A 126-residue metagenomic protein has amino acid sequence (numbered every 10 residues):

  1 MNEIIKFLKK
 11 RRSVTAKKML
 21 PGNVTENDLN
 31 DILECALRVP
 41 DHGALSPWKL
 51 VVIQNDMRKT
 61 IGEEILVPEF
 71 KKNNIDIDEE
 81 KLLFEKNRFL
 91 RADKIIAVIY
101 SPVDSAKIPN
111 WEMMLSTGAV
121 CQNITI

Functional and structural regions predicted by a protein language model:
M1-R91: N-terminal amphipathic, basic helical "cap/leader" segment at the start of enzyme domains
A36, I96, P102-I126: Small-aliphatic-rich amphipathic alpha-helix that forms the alpha element of a beta-alpha
V51-I53, I96-I99: Short, conserved beta-strand edge motifs with alternating hydrophobic and charged residues
